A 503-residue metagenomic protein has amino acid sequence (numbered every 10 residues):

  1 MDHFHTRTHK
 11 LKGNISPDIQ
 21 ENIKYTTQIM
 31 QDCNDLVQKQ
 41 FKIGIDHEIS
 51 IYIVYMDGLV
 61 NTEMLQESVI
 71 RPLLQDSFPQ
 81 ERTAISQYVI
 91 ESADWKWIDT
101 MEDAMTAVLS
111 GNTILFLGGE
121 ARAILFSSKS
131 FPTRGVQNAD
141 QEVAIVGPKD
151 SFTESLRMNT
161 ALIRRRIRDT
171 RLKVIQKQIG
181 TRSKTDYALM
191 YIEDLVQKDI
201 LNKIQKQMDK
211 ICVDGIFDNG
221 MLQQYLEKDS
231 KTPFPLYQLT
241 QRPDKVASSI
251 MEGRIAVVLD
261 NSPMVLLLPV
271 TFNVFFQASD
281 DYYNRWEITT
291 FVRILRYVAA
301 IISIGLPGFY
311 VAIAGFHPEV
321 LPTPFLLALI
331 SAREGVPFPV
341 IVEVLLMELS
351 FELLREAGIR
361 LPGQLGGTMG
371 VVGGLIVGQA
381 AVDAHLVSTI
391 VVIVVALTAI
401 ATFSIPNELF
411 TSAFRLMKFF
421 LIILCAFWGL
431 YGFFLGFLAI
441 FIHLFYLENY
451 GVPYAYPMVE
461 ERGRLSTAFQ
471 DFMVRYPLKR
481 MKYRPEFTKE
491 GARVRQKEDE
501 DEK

Functional and structural regions predicted by a protein language model:
M1-G305, T323, L444-K503: Membrane-embedded alpha-helical signal segments
R122, P132, Q141, P148 (+6 more regions): Glycine-rich, flexible loop/turn motifs
W286, T290, H317, L321 (+1 more regions): Short, contiguous, pocket-lining structural segments that sit at or immediately flank catalytic/ligand-binding sites
A300-V320: Hydrophobic alpha-helical segments embedded in or immediately adjacent to the lipid bilayer of multipass inner-membrane
F309-A312, P322-F325, I330-K503: Generic detector of multi-pass transmembrane helix bundles and their immediately adjacent loops in polytopic membrane
